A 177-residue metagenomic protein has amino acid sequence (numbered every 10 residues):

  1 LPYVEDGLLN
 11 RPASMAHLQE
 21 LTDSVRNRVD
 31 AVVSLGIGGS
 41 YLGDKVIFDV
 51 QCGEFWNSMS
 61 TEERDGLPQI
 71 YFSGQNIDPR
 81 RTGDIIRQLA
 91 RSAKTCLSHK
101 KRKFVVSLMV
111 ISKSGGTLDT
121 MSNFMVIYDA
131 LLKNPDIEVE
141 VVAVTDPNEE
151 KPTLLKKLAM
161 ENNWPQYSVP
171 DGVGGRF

Functional and structural regions predicted by a protein language model:
L1-R26: Extended, charge-enriched "interface" segments that sit outside catalytic cores
D23-F177: Glycine-rich phosphate-binding loops that contact phosphosugars or nucleotide phosphates
